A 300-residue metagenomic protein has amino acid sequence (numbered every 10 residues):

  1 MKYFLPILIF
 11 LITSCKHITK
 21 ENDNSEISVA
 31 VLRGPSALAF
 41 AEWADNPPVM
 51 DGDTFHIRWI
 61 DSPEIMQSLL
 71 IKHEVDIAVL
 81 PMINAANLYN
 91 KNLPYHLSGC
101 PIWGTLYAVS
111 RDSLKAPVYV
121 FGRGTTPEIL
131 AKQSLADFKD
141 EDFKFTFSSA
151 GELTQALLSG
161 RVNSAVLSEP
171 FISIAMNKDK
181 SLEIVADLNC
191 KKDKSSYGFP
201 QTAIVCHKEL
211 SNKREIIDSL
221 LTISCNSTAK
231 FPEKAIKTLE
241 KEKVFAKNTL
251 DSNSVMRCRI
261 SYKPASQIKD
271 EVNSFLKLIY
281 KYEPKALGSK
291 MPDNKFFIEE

Functional and structural regions predicted by a protein language model:
M1-F4: Positively charged n-region of N-terminal signal peptides that target proteins for export
I7, L11-I65, S261-E300: N-terminal hydrophobic or amphipathic helices and topogenic motifs
E21-F138, F145-F147, N163, I184-V185: Short, glycine-/small- and polar/acidic-enriched structural segments that line small-molecule recognition paths
R33-F40, W59, M66, P81 (+10 more regions): Mature, Sec-exported extracytoplasmic domains of Gram-positive
A37-A41, Q67, M82-A85, E128 (+9 more regions): Extracytoplasmic/secreted envelope proteins and their assembly/folding machinery, especially bacterial periplasmic
E42-A44, L106-L114, G198-R214, S261: A bilobed periplasmic-binding-protein/Venus flytrap-type ligand-binding module shared by bacterial periplasmic
G151-T238: Pocket-lining segment of extracytoplasmic ligand-binding domains
E209-P284: Secondary-structure end/capping motifs
